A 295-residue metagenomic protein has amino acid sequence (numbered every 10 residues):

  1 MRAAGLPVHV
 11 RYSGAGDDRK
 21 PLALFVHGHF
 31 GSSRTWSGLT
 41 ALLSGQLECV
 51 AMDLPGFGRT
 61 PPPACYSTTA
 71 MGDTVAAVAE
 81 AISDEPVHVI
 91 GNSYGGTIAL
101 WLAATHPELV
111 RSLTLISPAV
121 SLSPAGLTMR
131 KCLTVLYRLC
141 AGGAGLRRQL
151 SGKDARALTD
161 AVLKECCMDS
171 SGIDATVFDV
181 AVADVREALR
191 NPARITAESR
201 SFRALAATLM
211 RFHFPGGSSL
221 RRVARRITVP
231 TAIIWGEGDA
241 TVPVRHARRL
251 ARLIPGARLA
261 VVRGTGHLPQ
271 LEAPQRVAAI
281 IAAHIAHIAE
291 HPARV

Functional and structural regions predicted by a protein language model:
L6, R11-P61: Conserved HGGG/HGGXW glycine-rich cap/lid loop of the alpha/beta-hydrolase fold
A70-V87: Conserved acidic catalytic loop of the alpha/beta-hydrolase fold
G96-P107, L113: Short glycine-enriched nucleophile-adjacent loop and the immediately C-terminal alpha-helix near the catalytic center
A104, L113-K153: Flexible "cap/lid" loop of the alpha/beta hydrolase fold
L150-V223: Conserved alpha/beta-hydrolase catalytic His-Asp/Glu region
F214, G238-V242: Acidic catalytic loop of the alpha/beta-hydrolase fold
I227, I233-W235: Short beta-strand/loop motif that positions the catalytic acidic residue of the alpha/beta-hydrolase fold
P255-V295: Catalytic active-site module of serine/aspartate enzymes centered on a nucleophile-bearing elbow/loop
